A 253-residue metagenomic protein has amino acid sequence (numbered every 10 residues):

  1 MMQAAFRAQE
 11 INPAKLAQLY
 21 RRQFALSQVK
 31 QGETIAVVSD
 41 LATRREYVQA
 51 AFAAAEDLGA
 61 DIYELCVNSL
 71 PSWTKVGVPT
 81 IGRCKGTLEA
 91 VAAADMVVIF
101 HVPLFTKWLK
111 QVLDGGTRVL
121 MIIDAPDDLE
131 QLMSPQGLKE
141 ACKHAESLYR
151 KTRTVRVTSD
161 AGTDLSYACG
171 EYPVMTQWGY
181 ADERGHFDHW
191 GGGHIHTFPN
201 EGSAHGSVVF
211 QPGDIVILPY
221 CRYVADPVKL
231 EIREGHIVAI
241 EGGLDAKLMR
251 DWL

Functional and structural regions predicted by a protein language model:
M1-K229, R233: Active-site bordering "gate/hinge" segments that shape substrate access to catalytic or cofactor-binding pockets
Y223-V224, A239-L253: Dual-mode signal for accessory low-complexity, basic/Gly-rich regions
